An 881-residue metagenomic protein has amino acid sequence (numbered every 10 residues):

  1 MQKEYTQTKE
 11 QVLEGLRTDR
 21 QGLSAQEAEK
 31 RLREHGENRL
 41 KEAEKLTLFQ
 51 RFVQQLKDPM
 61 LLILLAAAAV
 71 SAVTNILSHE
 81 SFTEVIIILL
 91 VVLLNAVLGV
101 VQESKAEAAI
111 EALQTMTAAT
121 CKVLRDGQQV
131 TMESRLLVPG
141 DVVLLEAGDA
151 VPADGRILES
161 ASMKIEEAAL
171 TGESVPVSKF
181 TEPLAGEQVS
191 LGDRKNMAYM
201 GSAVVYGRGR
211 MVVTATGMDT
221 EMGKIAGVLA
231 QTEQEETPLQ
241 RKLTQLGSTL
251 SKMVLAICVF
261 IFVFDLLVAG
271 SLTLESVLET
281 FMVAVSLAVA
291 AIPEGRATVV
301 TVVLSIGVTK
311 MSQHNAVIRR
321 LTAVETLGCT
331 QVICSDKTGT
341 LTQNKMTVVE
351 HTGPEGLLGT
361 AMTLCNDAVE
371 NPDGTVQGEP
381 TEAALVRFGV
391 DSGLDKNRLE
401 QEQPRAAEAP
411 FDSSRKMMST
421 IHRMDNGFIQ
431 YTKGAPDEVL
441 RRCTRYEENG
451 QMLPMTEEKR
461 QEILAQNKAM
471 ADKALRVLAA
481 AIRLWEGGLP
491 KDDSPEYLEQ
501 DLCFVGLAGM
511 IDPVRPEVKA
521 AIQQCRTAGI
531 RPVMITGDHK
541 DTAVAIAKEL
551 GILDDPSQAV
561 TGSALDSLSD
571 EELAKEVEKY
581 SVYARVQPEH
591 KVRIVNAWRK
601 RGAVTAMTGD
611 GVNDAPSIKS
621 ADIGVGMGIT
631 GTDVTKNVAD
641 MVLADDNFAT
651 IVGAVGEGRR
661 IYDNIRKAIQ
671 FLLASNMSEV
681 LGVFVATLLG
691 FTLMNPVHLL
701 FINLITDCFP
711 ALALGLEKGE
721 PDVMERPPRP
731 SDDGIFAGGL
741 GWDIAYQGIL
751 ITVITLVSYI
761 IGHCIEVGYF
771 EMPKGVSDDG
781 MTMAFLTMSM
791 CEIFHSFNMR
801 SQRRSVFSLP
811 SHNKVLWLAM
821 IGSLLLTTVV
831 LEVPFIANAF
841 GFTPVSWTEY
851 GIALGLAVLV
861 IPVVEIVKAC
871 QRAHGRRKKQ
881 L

Functional and structural regions predicted by a protein language model:
M1-P728, I735-F736, I749, C764 (+3 more regions): Conserved cytosolic headpiece of P-type ATPases
I261, T752-I760: Transmembrane alpha-helix/helix-exit interface in multi-pass inner-membrane proteins
S678-E679, D743-T755: Core segments of transmembrane alpha-helices that mediate helix-helix packing or line hydrophobic substrate/ligand
T706, M781-S796: Generic alpha-helical transmembrane segments
S731-I749, G775-M783: Membrane-water interface at loop-to-transmembrane-helix junctions
M799: A C-terminal functional module that forms or caps the active site or interfaces directly with catalytic machinery
